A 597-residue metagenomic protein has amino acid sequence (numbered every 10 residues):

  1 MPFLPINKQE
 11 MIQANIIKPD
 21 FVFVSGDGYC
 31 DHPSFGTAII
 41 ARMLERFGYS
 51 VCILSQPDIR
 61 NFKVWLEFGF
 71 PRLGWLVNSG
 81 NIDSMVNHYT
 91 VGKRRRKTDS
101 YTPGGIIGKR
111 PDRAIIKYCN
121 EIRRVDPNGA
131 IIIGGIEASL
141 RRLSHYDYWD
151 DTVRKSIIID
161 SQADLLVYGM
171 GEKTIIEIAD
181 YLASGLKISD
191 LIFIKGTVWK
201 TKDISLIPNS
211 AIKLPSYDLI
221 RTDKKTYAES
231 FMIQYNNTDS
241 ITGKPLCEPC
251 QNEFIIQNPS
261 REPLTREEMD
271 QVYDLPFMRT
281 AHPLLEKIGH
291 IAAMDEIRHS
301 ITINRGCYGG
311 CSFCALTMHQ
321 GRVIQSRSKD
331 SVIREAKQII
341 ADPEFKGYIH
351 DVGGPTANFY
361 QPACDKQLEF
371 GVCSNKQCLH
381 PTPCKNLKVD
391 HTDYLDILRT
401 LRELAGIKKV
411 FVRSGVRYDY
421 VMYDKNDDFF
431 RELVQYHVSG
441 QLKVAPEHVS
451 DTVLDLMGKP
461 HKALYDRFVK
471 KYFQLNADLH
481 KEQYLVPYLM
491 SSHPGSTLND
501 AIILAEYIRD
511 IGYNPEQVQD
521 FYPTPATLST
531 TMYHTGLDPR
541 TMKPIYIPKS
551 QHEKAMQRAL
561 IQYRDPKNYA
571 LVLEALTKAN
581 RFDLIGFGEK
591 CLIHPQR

Functional and structural regions predicted by a protein language model:
P2-I6, R221-R261, E268, D274 (+2 more regions): Radical SAM enzyme core and accessory elements
F23, I39, L54, D58-I59 (+2 more regions): Conserved SAM/AdoMet-binding glycine-rich loop
V24-D27, I288-A315, Y348: N-terminal pre-triad scaffold of radical SAM enzymes
G36, S55-C250, I561: Glycine-rich beta-alpha loop elements in corrinoid/cobalamin-binding modules across cobalamin-dependent enzymes
R60, S189-T238, N252, R261-L264 (+7 more regions): Terminal amphipathic helices with adjacent charged low-complexity linkers/tails
D83-G92, L140-R142, E172-E177, K202-S205 (+8 more regions): Flexible glycine/acidic-rich beta-alpha junction loops that bind and position SAM and/or redox cofactors in anaerobic
D164, V272, C311, V332 (+3 more regions): Conserved, mostly hydrophobic/aromatic
S300-F313, R322-S326, S331, E335 (+2 more regions): Cysteine-centered iron-sulfur cluster-binding motifs in ferredoxin-type domains/subunits of redox enzymes
